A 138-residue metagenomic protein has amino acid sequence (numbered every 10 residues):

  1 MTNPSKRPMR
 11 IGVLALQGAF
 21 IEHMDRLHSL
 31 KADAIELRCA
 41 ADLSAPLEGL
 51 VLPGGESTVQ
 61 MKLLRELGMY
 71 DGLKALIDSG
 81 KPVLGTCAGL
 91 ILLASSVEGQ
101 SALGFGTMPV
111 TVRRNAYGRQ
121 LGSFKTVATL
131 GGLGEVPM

Functional and structural regions predicted by a protein language model:
M1-E66, D71-S79: N-terminal beta1-alpha1 cap of cysteine-dependent amidohydrolase-like domains
M1-P8, R114-M138: Amide-donor transfer/coupling interface in amidating biosynthetic enzymes
P8, L47, S79-K81, A102-L103 (+1 more regions): Short coil/turn connectors at secondary-structure junctions
R26-S29, G49-L50, R65, G99 (+2 more regions): Surface-exposed beta-strand edges and their flanking turn/coil or helix-capping segments
A34-E36, T107, M138: Conserved beta-strand scaffold positions in the cores of enzyme catalytic domains, especially in NTP/NDP-utilizing
S44-P46, A94, G132: Short secondary-structure boundary/hinge segments and terminal tails
S57-T129: Cysteine-nucleophile active-site neighborhood
